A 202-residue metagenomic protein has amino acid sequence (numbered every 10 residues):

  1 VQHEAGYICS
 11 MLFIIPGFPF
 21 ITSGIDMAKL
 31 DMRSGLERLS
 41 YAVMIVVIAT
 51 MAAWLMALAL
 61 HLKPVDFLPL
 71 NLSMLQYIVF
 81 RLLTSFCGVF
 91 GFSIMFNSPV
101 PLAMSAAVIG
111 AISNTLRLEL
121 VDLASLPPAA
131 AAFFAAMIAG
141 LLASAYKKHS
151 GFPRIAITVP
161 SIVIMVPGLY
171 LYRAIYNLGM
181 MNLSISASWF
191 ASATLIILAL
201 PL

Functional and structural regions predicted by a protein language model:
V1-L141, A145-T158, I162-M165, R173-L202: Alpha-helical transmembrane segments and their membrane-interface boundaries that form or gate the permeation pathway
G168: Short glycine/threonine-rich loop/turn motifs
